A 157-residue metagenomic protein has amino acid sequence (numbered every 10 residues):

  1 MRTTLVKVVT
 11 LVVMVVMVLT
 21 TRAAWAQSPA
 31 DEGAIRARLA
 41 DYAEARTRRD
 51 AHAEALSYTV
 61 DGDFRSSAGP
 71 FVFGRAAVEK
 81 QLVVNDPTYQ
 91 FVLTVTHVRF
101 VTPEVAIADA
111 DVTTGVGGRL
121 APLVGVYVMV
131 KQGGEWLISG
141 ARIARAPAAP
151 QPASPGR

Functional and structural regions predicted by a protein language model:
M1-R2: N-terminal hydrophobic targeting signals that begin at the initiator methionine
L5, L11-V60, A148-R157: Short, low-complexity N-terminal intrinsically disordered segments enriched in polar/charged residues
Q27, A77-P122: Surface-exposed, charged secondary-structure patches
Y42, E54-A55, G62, G74 (+3 more regions): Hydrophobic pocket/interface hotspot
Y58, A68, H97, E104 (+3 more regions): A mature extracytoplasmic/lumenal domain signature
Y58-V60, T94, G125, Q132: Residues that flank catalytic or metal-binding motifs in active/ligand-binding sites
D61-F73, V84-P87: A short gly/proline-enriched turn/hairpin at secondary-structure junctions
P122-A153: Short beta-strand edge/turn micro-motifs at domain boundaries
